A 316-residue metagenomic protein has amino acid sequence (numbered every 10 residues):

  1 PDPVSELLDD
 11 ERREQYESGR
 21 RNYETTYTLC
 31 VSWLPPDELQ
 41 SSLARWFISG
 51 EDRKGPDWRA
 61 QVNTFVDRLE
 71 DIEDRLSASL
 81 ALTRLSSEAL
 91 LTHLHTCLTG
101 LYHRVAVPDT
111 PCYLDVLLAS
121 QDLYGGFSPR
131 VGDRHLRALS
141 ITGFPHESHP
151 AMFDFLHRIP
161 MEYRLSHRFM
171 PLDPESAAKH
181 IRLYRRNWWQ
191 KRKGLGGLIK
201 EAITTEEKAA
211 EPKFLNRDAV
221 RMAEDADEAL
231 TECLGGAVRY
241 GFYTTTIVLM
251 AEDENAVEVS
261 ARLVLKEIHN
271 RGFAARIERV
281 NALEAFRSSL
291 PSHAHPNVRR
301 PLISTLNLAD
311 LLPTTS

Functional and structural regions predicted by a protein language model:
P1-T315: Extended, folded cores of ATP/NTP-driven motor/assembly subunits in large transport and secretion machines
